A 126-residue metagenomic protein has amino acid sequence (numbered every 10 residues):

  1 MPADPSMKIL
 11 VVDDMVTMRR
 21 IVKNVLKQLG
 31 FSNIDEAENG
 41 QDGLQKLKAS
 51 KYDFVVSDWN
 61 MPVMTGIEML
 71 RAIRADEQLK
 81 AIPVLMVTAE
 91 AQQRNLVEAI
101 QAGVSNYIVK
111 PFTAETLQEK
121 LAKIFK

Functional and structural regions predicted by a protein language model:
V16-D35: Two-component/phosphorelay signaling modules centered on CheY-like receiver
K23, E68, A91-N106: Alpha4 helix (beta4-alpha4-beta5 surface) of REC/receiver domains from two-component response regulators
E36-Q45, G66: Helix N-cap/capping motif at the beta->alpha junctions
Q45, I67-K80: Short amphipathic alpha-helix used as the core "switch/output" element in two-component signaling
S50-V56: Active-site beta3 strand of CheY-like receiver
M61: Receiver (REC) domain active-site loop signature in two-component systems and cognate sites in sensor histidine kinases
F112-L121: C-terminal output helix
